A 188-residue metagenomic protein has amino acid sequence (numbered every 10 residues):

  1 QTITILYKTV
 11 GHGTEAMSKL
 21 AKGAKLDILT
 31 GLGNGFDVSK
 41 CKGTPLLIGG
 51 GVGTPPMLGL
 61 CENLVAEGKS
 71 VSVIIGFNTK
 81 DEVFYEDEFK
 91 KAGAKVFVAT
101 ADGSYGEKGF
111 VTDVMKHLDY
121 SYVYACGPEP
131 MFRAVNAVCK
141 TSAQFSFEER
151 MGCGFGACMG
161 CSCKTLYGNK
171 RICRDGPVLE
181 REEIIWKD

Functional and structural regions predicted by a protein language model:
Q1-A24: Ferredoxin-reductase
K25-L29: Generic structural signal for buried aliphatic residues
G33-K40, C173: Short, Lys/Arg- and Gly-enriched loop/turn segments at beta-strand edges
S39-G43, D119-Y120: Short helix-loop-beta connector
T44-I48: Conserved beta-strand elements of the Class I
V52-M57, M131: Hydrophobic/small residue at the entry helix of a nucleotide-binding pocket
P56-V65: Histidine-anchored nucleotide/phosphate-binding helix
I75-D188: Reductase modules of NAD(P)H-dependent flavoproteins
